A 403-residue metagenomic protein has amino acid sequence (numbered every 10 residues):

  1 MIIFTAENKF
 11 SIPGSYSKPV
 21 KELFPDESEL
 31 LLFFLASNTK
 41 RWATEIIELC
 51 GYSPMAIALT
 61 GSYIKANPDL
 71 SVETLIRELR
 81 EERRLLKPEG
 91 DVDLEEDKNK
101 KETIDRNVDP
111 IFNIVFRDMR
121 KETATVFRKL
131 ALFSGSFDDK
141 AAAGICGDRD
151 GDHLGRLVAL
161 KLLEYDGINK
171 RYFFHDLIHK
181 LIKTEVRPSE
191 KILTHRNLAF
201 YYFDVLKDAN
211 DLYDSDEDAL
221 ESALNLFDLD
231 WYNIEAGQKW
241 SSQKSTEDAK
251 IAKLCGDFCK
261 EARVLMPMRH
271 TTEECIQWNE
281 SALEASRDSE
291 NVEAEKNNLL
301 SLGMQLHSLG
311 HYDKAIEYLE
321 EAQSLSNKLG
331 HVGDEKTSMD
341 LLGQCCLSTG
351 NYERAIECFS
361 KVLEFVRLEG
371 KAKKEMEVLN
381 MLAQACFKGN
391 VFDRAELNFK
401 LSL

Functional and structural regions predicted by a protein language model:
M1-E7, C50, M55-I57, G61-K65 (+2 more regions): C-terminal boundary/linker of central alpha/beta nucleotide-binding cores
M1-L59, Y63, L70, T74 (+1 more regions): Alpha-helical sensor/transducer elements of the RecA-like P-loop NTPase core
P13, Y63-T123: Loop-to-helix "switch" segment enriched in basic and acidic residues adjacent to catalytic/ligand pockets
A124-L130, F137-D139, A219-V292, K296-N298: Short, well-ordered secondary-structure microsegments that present a prominent hydrophobic/aromatic side chain
K260-R263, E293-S308, G333-S348, K373-K388: Conserved alpha-helical positions within TPR/SEL1-like repeat arrays
